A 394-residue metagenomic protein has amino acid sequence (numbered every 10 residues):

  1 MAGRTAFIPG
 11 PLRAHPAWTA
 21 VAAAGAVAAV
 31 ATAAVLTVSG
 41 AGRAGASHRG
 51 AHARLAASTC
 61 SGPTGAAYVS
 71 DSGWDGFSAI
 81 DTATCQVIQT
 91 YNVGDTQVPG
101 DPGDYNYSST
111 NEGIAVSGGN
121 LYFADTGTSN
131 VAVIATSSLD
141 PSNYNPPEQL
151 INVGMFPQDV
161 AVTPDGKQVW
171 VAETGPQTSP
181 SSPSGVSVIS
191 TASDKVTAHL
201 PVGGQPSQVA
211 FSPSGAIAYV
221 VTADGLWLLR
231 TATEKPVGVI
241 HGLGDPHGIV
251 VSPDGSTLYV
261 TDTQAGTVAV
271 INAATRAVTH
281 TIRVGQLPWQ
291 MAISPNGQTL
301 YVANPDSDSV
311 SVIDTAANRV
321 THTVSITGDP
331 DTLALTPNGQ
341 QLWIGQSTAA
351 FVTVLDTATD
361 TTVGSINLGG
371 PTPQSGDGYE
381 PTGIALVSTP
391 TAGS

Functional and structural regions predicted by a protein language model:
R4-A26: N-terminal export and membrane-targeting signals
H15-P16, A29-S394: Predominantly soluble domains enriched in secretory-pathway, periplasmic, or organellar proteins
